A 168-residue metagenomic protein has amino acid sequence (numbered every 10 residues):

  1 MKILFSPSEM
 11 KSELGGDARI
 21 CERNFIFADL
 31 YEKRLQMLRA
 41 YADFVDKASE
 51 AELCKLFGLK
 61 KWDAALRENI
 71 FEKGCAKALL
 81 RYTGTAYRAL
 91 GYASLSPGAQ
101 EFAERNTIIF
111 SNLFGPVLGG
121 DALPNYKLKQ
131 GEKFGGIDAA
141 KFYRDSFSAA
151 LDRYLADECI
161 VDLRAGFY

Functional and structural regions predicted by a protein language model:
K2-S6, C159-D162: Short hydrophobic beta-strand segments
L4-S94: Active-site helix-to-loop segments that bind/position phosphate- or nucleotide-bearing substrates and donors across
Y92-Y168: Internal, well-folded beta-alpha domain core
